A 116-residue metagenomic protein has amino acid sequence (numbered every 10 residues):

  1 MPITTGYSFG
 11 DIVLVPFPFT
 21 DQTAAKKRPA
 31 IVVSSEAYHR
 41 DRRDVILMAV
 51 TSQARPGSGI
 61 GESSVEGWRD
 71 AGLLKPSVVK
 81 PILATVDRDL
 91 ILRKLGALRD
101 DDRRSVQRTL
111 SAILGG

Functional and structural regions predicted by a protein language model:
M1-G6, A24: Short, surface-exposed secondary-structure edge patches
T5, W68-G116: C-terminal terminal-subdomain/extension
P18-Q22: Short, charged beta-turn/beta-strand-edge "cap" motif at the junction between a beta-strand and an adjacent loop
T23-K27, V32-G67: Compact nucleic-acid interaction/catalytic patches
